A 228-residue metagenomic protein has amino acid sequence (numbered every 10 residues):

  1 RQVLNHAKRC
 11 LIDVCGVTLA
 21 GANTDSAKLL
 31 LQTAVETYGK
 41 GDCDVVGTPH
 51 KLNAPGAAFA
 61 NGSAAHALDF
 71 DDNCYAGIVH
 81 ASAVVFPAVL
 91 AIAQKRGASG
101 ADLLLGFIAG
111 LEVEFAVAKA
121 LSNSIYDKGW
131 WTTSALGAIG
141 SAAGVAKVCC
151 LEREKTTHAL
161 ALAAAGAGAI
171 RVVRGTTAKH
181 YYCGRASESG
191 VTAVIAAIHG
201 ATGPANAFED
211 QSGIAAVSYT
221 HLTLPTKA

Functional and structural regions predicted by a protein language model:
R1-Y219: N-terminal core-entry segment
T220-T226: Conserved small/polar residues in nucleotide/adenosyl-binding loops
